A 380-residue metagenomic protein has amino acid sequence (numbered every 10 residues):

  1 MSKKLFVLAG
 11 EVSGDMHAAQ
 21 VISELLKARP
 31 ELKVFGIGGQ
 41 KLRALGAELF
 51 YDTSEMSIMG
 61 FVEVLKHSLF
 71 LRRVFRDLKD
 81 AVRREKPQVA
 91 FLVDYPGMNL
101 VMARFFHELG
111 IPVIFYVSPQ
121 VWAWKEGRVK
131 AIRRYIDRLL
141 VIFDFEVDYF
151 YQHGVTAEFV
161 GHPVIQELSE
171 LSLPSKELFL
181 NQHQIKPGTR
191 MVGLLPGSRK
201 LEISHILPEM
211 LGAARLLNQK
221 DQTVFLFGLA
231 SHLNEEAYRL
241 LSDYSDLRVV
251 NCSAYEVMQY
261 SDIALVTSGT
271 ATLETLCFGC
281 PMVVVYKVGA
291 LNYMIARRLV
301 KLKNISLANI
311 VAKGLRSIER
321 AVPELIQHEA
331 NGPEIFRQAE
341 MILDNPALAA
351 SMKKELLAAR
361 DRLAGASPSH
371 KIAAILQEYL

Functional and structural regions predicted by a protein language model:
M1-L380: Nucleotide-activated sugar donor-binding and catalytic core shared by glycosyltransferases and related lipid-linked
